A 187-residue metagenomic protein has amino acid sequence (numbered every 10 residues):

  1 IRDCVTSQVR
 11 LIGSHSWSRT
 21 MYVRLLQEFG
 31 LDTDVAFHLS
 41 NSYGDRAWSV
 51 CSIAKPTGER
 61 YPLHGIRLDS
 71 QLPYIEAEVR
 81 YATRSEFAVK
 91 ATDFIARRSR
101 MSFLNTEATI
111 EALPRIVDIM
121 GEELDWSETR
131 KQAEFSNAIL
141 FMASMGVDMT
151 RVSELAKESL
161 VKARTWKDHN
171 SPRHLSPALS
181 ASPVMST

Functional and structural regions predicted by a protein language model:
I1-T187: C-terminal accessory subdomains/tails of enzymes that are appended
